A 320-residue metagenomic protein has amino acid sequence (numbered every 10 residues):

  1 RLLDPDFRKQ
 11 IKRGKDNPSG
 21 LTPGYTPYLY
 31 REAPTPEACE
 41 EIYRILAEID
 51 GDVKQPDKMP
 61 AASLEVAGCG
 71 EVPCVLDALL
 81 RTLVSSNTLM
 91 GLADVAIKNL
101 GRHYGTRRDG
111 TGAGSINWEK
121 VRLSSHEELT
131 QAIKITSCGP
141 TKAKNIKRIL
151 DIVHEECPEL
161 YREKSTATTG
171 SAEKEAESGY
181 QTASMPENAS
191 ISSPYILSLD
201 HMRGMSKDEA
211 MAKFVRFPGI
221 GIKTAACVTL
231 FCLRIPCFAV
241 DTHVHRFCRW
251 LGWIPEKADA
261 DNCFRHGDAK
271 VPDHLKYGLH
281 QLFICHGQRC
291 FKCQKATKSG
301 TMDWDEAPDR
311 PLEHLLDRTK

Functional and structural regions predicted by a protein language model:
R1-H201, H274, L282-K320: N-terminal polyanion-binding entry modules of DNA glycosylases/AP lyases and select other DNA-binding proteins
A78-L83, N99, E128-A132, E209-A210 (+3 more regions): A general alpha-helix detector
K147-H154, A212-V215, A226, R249: A broadly conserved amphipathic alpha-helix scaffold signal in soluble, globular proteins
S198-P218: Extended, structured, electrostatic nucleic-acid-contact surfaces
R203, K207, T229-Q281: Phosphate-backbone recognition surface of nucleic-acid-processing proteins
A225-T229, D303: Short hydrophobic alpha-helical segments that form membrane-spanning helices or hydrophobic packing faces of helical
